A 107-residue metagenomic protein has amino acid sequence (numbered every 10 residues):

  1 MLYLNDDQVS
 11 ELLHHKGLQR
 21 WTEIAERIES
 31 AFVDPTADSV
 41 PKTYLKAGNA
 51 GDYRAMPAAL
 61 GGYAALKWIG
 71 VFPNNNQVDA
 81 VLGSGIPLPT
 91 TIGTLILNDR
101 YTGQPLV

Functional and structural regions predicted by a protein language model:
M1-V107: N-terminal ligand-binding/catalytic initiation module
